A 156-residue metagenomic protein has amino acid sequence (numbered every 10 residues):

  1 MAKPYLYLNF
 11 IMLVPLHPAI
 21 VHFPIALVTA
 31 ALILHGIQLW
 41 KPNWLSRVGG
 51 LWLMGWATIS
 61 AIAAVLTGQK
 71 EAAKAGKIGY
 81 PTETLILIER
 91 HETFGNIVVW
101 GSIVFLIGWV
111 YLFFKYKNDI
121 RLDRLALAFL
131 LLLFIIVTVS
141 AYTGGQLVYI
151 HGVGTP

Functional and structural regions predicted by a protein language model:
P4-P156: Polytopic transmembrane helical bundles with strong interfacial aromatic enrichment
